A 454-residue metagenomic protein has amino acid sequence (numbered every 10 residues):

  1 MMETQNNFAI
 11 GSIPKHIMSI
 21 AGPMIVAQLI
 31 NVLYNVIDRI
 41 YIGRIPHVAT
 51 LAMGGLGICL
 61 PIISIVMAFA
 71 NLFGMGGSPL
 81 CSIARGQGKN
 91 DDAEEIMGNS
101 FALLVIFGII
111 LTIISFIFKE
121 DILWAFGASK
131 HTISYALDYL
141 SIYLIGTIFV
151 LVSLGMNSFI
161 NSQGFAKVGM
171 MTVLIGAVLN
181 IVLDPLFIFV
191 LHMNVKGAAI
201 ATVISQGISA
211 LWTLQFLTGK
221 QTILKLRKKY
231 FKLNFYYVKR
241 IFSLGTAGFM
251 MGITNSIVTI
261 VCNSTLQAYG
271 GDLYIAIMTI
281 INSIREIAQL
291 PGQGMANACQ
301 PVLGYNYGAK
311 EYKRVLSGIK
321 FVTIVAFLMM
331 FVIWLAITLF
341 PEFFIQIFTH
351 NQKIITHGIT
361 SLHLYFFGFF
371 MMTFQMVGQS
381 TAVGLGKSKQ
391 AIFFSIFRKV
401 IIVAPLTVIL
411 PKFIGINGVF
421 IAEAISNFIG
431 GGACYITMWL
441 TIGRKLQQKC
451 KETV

Functional and structural regions predicted by a protein language model:
M1-A21, C81-I148, H192-G245, L303-G368 (+1 more regions): Short alpha-helical transmembrane segments in multi-pass integral membrane proteins
F8-I40, R44-V48, P61-G76, L80 (+6 more regions): N-terminal transmembrane alpha-helices
M18, L33-Y34, P61, F73 (+17 more regions): Residue-level signal for transmembrane alpha-helical positions in Major Facilitator Superfamily
S19-D38, I142, G176, S205-S209 (+4 more regions): Transmembrane helical elements of multi-pass membrane transporters/channels
M24, Q28, I40, P79 (+16 more regions): Transmembrane alpha-helix boundary and packing residues in multipass membrane permease domains and related
L29, L33-G54, L123-K130, L186-M193 (+5 more regions): Helix-terminus/linker motif at the lipid-water interface of multi-pass membrane proteins
M53-I113, V150-G169, N263, I277-L335 (+2 more regions): Small-residue-rich hydrophobic transmembrane alpha-helices
N71, Y143-N161, G169-A177, A198-T213 (+4 more regions): Short runs within selected transmembrane alpha-helices of multi-pass transporters and secretion channels
